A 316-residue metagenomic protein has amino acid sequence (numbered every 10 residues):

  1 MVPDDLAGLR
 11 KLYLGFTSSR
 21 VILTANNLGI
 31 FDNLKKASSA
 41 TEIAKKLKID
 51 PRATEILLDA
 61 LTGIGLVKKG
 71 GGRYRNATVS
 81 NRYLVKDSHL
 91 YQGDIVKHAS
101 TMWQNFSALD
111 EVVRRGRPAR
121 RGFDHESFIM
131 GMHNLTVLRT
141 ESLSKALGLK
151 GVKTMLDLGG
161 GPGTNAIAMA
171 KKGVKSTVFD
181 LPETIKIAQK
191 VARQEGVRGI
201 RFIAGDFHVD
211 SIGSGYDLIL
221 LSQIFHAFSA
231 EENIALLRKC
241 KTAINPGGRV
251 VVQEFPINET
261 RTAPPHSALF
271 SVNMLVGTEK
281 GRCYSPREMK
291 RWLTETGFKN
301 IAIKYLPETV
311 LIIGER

Functional and structural regions predicted by a protein language model:
M1-G63, K68-K69, L149, P162-R316: Alpha-helical subdomain
G8-F16, R20-N33, S38, K46 (+1 more regions): Conserved Class I S-adenosyl-L-methionine-dependent methyltransferase catalytic core
D124, G161-P162: Preference for long, well-ordered alpha-helical segments
G151-G161: Conserved class I S-adenosyl-L-methionine
